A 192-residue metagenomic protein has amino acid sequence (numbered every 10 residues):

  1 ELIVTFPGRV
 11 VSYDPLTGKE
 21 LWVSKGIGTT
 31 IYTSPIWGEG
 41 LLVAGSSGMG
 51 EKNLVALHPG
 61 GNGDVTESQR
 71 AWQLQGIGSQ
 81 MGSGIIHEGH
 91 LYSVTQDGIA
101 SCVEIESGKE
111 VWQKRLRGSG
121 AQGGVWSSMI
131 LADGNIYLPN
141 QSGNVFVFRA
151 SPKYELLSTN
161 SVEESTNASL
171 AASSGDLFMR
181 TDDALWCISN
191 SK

Functional and structural regions predicted by a protein language model:
E1-K192: Noncatalytic, solvent-exposed loop/strand surfaces of beta-propeller-type extracellular/periplasmic domains
